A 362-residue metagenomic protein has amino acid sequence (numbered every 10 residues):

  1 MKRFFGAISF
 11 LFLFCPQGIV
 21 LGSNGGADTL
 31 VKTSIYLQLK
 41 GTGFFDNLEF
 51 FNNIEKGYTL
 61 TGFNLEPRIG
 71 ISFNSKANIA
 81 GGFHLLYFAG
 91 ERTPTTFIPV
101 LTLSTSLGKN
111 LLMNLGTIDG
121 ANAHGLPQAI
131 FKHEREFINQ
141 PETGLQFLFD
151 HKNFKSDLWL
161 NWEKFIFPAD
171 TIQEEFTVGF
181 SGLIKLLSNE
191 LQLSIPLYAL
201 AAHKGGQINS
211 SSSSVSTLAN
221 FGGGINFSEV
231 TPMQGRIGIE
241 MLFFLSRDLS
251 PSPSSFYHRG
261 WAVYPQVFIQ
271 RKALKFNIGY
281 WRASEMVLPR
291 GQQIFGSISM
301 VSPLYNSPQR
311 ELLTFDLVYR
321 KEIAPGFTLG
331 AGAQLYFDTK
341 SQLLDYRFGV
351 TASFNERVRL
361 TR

Functional and structural regions predicted by a protein language model:
G25-L48, A77-I79, L111: Transmembrane beta-strand segments of Gram-negative outer membrane beta-barrel proteins
L37-F45, G81-L85, L115-D119, L158-W162 (+4 more regions): Transmembrane beta-barrel strands of outer-membrane/channel proteins
E55-T61, E91-T95, R135-N139, D170-E175 (+4 more regions): Replace "Gram-negative outer membrane beta-barrel proteins" with "bacterial and organellar outer membrane beta-barrel
T61-P67, F97-L101, P141-L145, F176-F180 (+4 more regions): Hydrophobic, lipid-facing positions within transmembrane beta-strands of outer-membrane proteins
S75-G81, N110-N114, N153-L158, S188-I195 (+4 more regions): Repeated loop/turn-to-beta-strand initiation elements of outer-membrane beta-barrel proteins
L112-L183: Surface-exposed coil loops of outer-membrane beta-barrel proteins
H124-A129, H133, S254-F256, W261 (+2 more regions): Outer membrane beta-barrel transmembrane domains
L343-R362: Outer-membrane beta-barrel "beta-signal"
